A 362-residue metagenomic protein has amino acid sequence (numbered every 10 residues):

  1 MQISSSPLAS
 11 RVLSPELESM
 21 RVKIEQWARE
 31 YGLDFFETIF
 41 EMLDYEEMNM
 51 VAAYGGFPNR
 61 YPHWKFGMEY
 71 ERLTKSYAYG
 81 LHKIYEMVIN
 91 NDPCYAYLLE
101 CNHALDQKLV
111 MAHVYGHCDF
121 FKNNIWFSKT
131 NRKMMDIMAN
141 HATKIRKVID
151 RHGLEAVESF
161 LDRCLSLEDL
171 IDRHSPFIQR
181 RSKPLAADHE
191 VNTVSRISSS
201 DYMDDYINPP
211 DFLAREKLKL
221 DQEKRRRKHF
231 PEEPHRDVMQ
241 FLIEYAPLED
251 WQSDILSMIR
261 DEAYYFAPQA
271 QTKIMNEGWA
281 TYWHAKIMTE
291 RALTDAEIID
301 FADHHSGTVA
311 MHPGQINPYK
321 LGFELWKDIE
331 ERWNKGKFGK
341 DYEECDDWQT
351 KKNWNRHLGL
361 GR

Functional and structural regions predicted by a protein language model:
S4-L13, Y77-A78, K83, M87-D106 (+1 more regions): Aromatic/His-enriched, Gly/Pro-containing loop or helix-boundary segments that lie immediately adjacent to catalytic
P15-C94, L213-D250: Auxiliary, metal-adjacent structural segments of Zn-dependent hydrolase domains
L73, P93-V110, A267-M275: Short pre-active-site segment immediately N-terminal to the catalytic Zn-binding motif
C101, L105, L293, E297-R362: Non-catalytic terminal regions of proteins
L105-F120, W283: Active/ligand-binding-proximal structured segments within catalytic/core domains that scaffold catalytic residues
D119-S182, A186-H189, A280-T294, G307-P318: Post-HExxH zinc-binding segment in Zn-dependent metallohydrolases
D172, Q179-I243: Extended catalytic-interface subdomain
K224-F323, K327: Long, internal scaffold/assembly segments composed of regular secondary structure
